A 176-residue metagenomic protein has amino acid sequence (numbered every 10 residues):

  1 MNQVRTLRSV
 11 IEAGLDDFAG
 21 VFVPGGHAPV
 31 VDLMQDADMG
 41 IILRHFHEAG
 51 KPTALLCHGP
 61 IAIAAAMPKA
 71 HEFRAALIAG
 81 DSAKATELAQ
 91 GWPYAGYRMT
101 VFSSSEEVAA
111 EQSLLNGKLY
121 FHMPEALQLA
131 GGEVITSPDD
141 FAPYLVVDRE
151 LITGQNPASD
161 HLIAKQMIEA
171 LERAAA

Functional and structural regions predicted by a protein language model:
M1-A54, H58-A176: Active-site-adjacent pocket-lining segments in enzyme domains
